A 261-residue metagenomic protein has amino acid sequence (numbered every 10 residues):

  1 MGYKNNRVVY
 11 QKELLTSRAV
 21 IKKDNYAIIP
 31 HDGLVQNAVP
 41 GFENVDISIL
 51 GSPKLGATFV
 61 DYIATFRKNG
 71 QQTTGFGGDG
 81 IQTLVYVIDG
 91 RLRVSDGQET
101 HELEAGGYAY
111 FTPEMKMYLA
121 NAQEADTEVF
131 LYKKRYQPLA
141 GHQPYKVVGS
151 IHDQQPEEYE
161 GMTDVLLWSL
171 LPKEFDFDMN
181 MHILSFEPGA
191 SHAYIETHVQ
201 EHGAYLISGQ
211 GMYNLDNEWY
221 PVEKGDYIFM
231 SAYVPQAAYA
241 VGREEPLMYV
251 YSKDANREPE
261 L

Functional and structural regions predicted by a protein language model:
G2-G56: An N-terminus-focused feature that recognizes amino-terminal "leader" regions
N5, G203-I207, Y213, N217-L261: C-terminal functional regions that serve as terminal interaction/effector modules
Q36-G75, P156-I195, E201, S252: A short glycine-rich, His/Asp/Glu-containing loop-to-beta-strand
T65-R67, G77-V94, I183-E187, E196-Y213: Short, conserved beta-strand element in jelly-roll/cupin
Q72-D79, A120-A122, H192-H198, Y239-V241: Short histidine-centered beta-strand/loop micro-motifs that create catalytic or ligand/metal-coordination sites
L84, G97-E114, D216-Y233: Short acidic-glycine-tyrosine-enriched beta hairpin
E99-T100, P113-L139, A232-P259: Ligand-binding loop in jelly-roll beta-barrel domains
N121-F175: Surface-exposed beta-loop interaction hotspot
